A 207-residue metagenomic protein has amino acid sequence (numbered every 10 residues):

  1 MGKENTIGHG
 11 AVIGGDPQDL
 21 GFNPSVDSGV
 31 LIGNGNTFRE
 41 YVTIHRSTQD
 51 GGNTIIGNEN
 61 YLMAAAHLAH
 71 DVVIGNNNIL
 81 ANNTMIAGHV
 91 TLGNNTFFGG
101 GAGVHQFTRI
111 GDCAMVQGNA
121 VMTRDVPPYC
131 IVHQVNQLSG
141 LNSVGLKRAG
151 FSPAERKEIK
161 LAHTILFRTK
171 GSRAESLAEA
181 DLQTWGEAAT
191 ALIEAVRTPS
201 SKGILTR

Functional and structural regions predicted by a protein language model:
M1-H133, Q137: Structural signal for interior beta-strand "rungs" in well-ordered beta-sheet cores of soluble enzyme domains
E4, G10, G15, G21-F22 (+3 more regions): Terminal amphipathic alpha-helical/low-complexity segments used for targeting or macromolecular assembly
